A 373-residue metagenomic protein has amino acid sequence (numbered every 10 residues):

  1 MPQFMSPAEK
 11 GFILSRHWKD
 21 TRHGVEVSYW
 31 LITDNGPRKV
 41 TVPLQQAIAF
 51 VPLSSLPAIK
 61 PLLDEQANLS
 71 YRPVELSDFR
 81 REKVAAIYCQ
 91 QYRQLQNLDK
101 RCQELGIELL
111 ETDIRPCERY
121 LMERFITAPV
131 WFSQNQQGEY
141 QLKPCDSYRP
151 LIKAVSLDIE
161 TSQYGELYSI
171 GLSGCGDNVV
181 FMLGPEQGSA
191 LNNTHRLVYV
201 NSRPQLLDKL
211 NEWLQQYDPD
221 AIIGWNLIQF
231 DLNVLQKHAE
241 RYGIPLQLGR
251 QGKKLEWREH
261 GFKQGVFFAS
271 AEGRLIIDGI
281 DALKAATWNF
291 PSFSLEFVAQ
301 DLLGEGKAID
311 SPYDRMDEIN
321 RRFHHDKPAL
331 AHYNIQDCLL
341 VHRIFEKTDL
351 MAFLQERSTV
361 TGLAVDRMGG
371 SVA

Functional and structural regions predicted by a protein language model:
M1-I280, A285-A373: The two-metal-ion catalytic cores of nucleic-acid processing enzymes
